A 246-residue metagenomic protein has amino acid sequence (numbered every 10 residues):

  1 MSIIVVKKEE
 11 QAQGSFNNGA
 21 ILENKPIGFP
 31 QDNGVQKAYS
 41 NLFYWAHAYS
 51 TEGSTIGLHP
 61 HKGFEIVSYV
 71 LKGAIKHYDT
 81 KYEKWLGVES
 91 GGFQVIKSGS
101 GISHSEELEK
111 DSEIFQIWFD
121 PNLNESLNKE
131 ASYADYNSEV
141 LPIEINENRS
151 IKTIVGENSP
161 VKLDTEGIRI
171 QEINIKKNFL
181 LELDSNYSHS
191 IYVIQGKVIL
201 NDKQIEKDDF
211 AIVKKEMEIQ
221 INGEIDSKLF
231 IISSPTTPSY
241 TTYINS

Functional and structural regions predicted by a protein language model:
M1-S246: Jelly-roll (double-stranded beta-helix
